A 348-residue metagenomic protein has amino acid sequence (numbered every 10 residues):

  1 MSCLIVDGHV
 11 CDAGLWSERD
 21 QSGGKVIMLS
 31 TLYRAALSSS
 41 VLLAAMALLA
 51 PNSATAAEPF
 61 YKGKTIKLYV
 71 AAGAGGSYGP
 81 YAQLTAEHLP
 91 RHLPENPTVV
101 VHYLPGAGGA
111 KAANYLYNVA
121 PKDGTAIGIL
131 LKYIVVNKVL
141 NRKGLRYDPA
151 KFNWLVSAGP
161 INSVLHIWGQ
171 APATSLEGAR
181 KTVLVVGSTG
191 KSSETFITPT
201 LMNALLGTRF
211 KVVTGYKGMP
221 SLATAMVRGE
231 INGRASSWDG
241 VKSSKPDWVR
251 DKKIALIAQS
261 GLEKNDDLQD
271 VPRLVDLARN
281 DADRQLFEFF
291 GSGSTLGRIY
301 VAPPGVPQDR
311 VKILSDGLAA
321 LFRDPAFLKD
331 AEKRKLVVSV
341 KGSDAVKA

Functional and structural regions predicted by a protein language model:
I27-V41: Bacterial N-terminal signal peptides that target proteins for export
S38-A50: Bacterial N-terminal signal peptides
T55-V156, V183, K191-T195, L205-W248 (+2 more regions): N-terminal (or domain-start) structured segment
T125-G128, L145-V164, V185-G187, A255-L256 (+1 more regions): A structural signal for short loop-to-beta-strand junctions that line the ligand-binding cleft of periplasmic/secreted
S157-G169, G187-M202: Extracytoplasmic ligand-binding site segments that recognize negatively charged/polar headgroups
P160, S244-F322: C-terminal lobe and pocket-closing loops of periplasmic/extracytoplasmic Venus-flytrap solute-binding proteins
I167-L184: Flexible hinge/capping segments at coil-to-helix
